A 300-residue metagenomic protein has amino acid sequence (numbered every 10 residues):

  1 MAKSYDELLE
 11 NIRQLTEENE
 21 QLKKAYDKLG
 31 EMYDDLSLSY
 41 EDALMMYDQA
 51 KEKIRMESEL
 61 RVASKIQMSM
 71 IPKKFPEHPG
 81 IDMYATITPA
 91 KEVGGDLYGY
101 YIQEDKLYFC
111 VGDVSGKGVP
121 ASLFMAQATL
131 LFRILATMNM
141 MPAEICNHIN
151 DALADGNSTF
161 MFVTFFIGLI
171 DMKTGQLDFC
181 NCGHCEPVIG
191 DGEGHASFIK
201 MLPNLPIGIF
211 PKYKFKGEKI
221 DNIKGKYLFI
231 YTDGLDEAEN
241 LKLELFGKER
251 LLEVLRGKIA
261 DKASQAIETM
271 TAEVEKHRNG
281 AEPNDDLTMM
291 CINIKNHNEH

Functional and structural regions predicted by a protein language model:
M1, R55-M56, M138, E244 (+2 more regions): Alpha-helix initiation/capping motif
M1-S58: Amphipathic alpha-helical coiled-coil "transmission" helices that mediate dimerization and conformational coupling
A2, G118-V119, L123, A238-E239: Charged alpha-helical signal-transmission linkers that cap and connect PAS-family sensory domains
Q21, K28, D35, P120 (+4 more regions): Alpha-helical structural elements of signaling/regulatory helical domains
L38, L123, Q127, E144 (+3 more regions): Generic alpha-helical secondary structure signal
E41-F229, N279-H300: … and, occasionally, acidic/histidine-rich disordered N-termini of signaling adaptors
F166, D221-I230, L235-H300: C-terminal catalytic subdomain
